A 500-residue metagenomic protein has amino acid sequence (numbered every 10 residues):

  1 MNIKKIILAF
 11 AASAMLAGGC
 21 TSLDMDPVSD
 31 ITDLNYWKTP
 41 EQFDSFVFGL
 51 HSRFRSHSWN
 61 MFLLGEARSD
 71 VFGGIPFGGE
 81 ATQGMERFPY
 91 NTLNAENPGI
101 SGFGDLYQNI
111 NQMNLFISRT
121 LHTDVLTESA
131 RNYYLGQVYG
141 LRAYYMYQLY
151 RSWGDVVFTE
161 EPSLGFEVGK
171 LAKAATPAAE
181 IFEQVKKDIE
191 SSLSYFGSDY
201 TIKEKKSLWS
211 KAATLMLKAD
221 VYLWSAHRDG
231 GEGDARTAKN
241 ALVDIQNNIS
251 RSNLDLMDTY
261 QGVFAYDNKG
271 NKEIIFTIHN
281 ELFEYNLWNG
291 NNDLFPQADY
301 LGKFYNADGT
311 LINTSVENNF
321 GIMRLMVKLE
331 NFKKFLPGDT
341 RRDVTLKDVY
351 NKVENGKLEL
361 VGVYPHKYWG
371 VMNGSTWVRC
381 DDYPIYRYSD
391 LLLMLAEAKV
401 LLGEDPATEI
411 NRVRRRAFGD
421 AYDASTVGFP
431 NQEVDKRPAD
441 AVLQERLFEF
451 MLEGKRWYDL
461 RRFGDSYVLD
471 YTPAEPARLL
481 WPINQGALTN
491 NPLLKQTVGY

Functional and structural regions predicted by a protein language model:
M1-I7: Bacterial N-terminal signal peptides that target proteins for export
A9-A17: Bacterial N-terminal signal peptides
G19-S22, H51, I75-P76, T92 (+7 more regions): Long, intrinsically disordered, low-complexity segments
T21-T82, F182, K186, E190-L193 (+2 more regions): An aromatic- and glycine-enriched ligand-binding surface/loop that stacks and positions planar moieties
P40, D44-R53, E80-W153, T176-E183 (+6 more regions): Conserved, well-structured interaction surfaces
G78-G102, G165-A172, L301-K303, Y368-T376 (+2 more regions): Short, solvent-exposed loop/beta-turn-alpha elements that line the ligand-binding surface or hinge of extracytoplasmic
T340-R415: C-terminal substrate/ligand-recognition segments
